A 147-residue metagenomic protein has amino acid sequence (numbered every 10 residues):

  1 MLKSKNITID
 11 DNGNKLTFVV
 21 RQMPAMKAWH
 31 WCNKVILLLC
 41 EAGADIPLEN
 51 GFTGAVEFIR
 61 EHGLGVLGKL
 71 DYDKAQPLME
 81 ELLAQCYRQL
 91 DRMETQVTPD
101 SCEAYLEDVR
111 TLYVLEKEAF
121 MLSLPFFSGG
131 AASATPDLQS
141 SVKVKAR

Functional and structural regions predicted by a protein language model:
M1-K69: Short N-terminal mixed-charge amphipathic segments
K74-R147: C-terminal charged interaction modules
